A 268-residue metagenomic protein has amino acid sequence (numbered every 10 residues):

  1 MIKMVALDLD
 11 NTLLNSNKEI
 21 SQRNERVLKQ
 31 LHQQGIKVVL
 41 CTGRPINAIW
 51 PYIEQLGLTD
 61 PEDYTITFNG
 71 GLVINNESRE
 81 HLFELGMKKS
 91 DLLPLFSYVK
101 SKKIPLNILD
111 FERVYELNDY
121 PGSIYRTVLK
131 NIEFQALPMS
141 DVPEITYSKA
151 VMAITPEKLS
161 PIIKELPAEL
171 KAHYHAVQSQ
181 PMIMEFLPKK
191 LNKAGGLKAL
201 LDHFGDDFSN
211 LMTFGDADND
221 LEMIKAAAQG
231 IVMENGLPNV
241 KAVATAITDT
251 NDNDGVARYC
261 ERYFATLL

Functional and structural regions predicted by a protein language model:
M1-L7, R26-K29, Q33, D206: Non-catalytic pre-domain segments flanking phosphatase-related domains
M1-M4, S21, E185-L268: Mg2+-dependent phosphoryl-transfer enzymes with acidic/Ser/Thr/Gly-rich catalytic loops
Q22-G122: Active-site phosphate-binding/coordination module
N24, I49-I53, I162, L166 (+3 more regions): Hydrophobic packing residues within well-ordered alpha-helices of enzyme cores
G35-V39, D63, K149, S209-N210 (+1 more regions): Short active-site oxyanion
P61, N69, L170-A172, A226-A227 (+1 more regions): Short, structured coil segments at secondary-structure junctions
Y98, K102-F214, D218, M223 (+1 more regions): Conserved acidic, metal-coordinating active-site core of Asp-based, Mg2+-dependent phosphoryl-transfer enzymes
